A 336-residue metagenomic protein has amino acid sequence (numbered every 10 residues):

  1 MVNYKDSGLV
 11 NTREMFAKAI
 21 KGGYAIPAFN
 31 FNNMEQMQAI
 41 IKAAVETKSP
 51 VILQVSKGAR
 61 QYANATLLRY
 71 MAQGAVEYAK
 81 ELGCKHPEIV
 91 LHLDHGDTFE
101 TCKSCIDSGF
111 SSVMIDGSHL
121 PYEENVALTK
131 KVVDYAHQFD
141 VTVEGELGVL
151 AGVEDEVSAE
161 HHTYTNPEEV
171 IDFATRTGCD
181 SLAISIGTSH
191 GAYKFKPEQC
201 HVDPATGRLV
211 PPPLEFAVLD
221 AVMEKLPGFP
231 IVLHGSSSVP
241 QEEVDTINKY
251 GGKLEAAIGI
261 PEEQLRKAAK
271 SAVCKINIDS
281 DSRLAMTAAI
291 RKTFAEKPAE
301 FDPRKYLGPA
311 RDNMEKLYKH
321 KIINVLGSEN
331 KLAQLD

Functional and structural regions predicted by a protein language model:
M1-P27, E300-F301: Generic N-terminal amphipathic, Lys/Arg-enriched alpha-helix
N3, Y24-N32, A59-R60, K305 (+1 more regions): A short N-terminal beta->alpha junction/helix N-cap motif
V10-K21, M34-A59, T66-H86, H95-P230 (+6 more regions): Alpha/beta enzyme core
I26-N30, L91-H92, M114, I231-L233 (+2 more regions): Short catalytic-loop micro-motif centered on adjacent basic/acidic residues
L53, R60-N64, L265, C274-P298 (+2 more regions): Shared catalytic-loop signature of beta/alpha-barrel
G235-S238, I258, I278-S282: Short acidic/histidine-rich active-site segments
A289-D336: Extended, intrinsically disordered, low-complexity segments
